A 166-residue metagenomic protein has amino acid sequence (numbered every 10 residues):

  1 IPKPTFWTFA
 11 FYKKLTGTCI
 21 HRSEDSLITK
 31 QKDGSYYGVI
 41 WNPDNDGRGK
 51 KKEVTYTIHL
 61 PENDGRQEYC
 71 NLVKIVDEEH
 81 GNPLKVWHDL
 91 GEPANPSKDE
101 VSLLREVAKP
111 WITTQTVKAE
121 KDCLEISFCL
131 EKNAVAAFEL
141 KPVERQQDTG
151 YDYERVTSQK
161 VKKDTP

Functional and structural regions predicted by a protein language model:
I1-S23: Catalytic cores of secreted or luminal carbohydrate-active enzymes
P2-F6, K32-G34, K50-K52: Alpha-helix initiation and capping sites
T18-R22, S26, V54-Y56, N71: Generic preference for hydrophobic/aromatic residues in regular secondary structure cores
C19, I28-T29, N63-G65: Surface-exposed acidic, glycine-flexible loop patches that form ligand/cofactor-binding and adhesion interfaces
R22-D33, E125: Short, surface-exposed beta-strand/loop micro-motifs that present aromatic residues
I28-N45: Hard-cation-handling environments
W41-P166: C-terminal beta-sandwich/jelly-roll accessory domains of carbohydrate-active enzymes
